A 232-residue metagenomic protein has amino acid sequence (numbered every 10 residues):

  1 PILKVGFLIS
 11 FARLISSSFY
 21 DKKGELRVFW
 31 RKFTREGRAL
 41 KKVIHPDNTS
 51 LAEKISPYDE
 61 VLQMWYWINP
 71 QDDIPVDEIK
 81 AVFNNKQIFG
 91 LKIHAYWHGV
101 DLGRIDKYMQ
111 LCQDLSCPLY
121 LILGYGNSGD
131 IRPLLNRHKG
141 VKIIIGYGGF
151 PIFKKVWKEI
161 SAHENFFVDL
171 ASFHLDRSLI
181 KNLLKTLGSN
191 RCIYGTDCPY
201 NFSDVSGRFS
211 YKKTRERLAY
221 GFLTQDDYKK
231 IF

Functional and structural regions predicted by a protein language model:
P1-F7, F11-L40, N85-Q87, C198 (+2 more regions): Active-site gating loops and adjacent loop-to-helix segments of metal-dependent hydrolytic enzymes
L8-I9, W65-Y66, K92-H94, L121-I122 (+3 more regions): Active-site neighborhood of phospho(di)ester-bond hydrolases with catalytic His/Asp-centered motifs
R13-I15, P70-I74, H98-V100, Y125-G129 (+3 more regions): Active-site environment of divalent metal-dependent phosphoester hydrolases
D21-Y120, A162, F166-D169, N182: Active-site gating/metal-coordination segments in enzymes
D114, G140, G188-S189: Active-site acidic short loop of glycosyltransferases
L115-R132: Hydrophobic, aromatic-enriched interface-forming segments
G129-H163: Aromatic-anchored, glycine/proline-accented short structural segments that stabilize local strand-turns or short
G149-F232: H/E-rich (His + Asp/Glu) clusters that bind or coordinate divalent metals
